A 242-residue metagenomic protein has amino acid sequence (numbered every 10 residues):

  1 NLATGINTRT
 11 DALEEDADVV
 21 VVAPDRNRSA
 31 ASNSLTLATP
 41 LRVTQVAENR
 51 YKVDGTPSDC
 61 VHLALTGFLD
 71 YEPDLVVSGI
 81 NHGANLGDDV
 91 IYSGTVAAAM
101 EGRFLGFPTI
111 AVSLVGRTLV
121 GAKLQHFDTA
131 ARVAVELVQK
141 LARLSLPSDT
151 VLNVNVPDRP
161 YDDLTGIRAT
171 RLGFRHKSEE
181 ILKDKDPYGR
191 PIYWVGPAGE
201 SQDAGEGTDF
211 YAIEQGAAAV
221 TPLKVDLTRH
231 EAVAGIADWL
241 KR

Functional and structural regions predicted by a protein language model:
N1, N27, T56-P57, N81-A84 (+2 more regions): Short glycine-rich anion-binding loops that position phosphate/pyrophosphate groups of nucleotides and phosphorylated
N1-D11: N-terminal beta1-alpha1 ligand-phosphate binding loop
D11-G67, Y71-E72: A cross-family phosphate/adenosyl-ligand binding-site feature
E15-D18, A47-E48, Y71-D74, L105-P108 (+2 more regions): Short coil/turn connectors at secondary-structure junctions
V22-P24, S78-N81, A111-S113, V154-P157 (+1 more regions): Short beta-strand segments
Y71-T118: Internal, conserved structured core segments that host functional sites
F104, P108-I110, L114-Q139: Glycine- and acidic-residue-rich phosphate-binding/metal-coordinating active-site segment common to enzymes that handle
Q125-R242: Electrostatically charged, flexible surface regions
